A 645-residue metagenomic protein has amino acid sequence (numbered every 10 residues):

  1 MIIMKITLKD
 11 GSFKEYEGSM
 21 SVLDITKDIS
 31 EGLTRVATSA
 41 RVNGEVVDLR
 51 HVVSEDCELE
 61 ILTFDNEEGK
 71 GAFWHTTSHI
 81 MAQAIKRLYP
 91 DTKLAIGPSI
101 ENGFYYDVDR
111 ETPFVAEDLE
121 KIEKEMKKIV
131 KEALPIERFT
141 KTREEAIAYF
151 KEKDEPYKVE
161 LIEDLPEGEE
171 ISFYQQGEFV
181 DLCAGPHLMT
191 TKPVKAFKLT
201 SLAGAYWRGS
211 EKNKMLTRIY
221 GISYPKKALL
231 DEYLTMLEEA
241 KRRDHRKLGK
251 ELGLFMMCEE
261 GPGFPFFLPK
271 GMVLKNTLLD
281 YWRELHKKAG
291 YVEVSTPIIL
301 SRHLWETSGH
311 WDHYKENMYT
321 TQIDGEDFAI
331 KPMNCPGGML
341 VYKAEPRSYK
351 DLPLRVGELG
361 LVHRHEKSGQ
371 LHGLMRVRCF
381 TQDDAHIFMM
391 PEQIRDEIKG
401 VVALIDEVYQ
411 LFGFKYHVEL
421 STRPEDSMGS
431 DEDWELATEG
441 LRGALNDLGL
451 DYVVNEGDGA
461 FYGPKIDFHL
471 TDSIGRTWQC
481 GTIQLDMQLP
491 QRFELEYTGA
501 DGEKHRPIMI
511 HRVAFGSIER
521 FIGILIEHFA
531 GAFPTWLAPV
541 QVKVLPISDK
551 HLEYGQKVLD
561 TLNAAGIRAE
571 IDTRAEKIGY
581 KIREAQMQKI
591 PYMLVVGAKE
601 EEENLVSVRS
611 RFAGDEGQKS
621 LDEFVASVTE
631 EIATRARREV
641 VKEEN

Functional and structural regions predicted by a protein language model:
M1-A95, I100-N645: NTP/phosphate- and nucleic-acid-binding module
